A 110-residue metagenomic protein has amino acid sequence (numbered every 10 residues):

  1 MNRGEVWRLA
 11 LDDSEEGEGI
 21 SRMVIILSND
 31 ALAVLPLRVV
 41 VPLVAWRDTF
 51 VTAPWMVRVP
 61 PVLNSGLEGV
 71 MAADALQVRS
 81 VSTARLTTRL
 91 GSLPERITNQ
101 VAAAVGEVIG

Functional and structural regions predicted by a protein language model:
M1-G110: Conserved functional hotspots at enzyme active or ligand-binding sites that engage polyanionic ligands
